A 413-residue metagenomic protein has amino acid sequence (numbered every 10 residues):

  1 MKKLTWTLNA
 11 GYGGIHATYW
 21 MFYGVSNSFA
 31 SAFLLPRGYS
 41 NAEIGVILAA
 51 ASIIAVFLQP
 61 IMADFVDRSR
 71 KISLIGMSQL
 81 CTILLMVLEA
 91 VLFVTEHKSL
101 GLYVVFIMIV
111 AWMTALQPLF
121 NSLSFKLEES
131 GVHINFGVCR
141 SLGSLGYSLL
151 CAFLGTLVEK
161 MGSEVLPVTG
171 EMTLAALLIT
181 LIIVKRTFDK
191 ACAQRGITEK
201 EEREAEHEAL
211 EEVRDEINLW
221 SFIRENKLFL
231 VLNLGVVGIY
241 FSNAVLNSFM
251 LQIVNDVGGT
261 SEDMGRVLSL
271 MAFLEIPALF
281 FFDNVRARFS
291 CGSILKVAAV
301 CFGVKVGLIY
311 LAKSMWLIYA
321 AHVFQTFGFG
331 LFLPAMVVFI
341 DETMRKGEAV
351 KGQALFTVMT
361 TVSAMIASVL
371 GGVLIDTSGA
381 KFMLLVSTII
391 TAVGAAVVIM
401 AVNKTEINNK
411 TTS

Functional and structural regions predicted by a protein language model:
M1-W6, K185-N233: Juxtamembrane intracellular "pre-TM" segments in multi-pass secondary transporters
K2-S52, L228-G265: Helix-loop boundary and gating motifs at the non-cytosolic
A17, S99-Q117, V237, L317-L331: Hydrophobic core of transmembrane alpha-helices in multi-pass small-molecule transporters, especially MFS/SLC-type
N41-A42, S130-L142, S261, M344-F356: Loop-to-transmembrane helix entry/capping segments in MFS-fold secondary transporters and related SLC/MFSD carriers
F57-K71, V158-E159, A278-S290, I375-D376: Helix-to-loop junctions at the C-terminal end of transmembrane segments in multipass secondary transporters
I75-A90, S293-L308, T388: Structural signature of the two symmetry-related core transmembrane helices
T114-E129, L331-M344: Intracellular juxtamembrane helix-capping segments at the cytosolic ends of symmetry-related transmembrane helices
V350-T377: A late C-terminal transmembrane helix in Major Facilitator Superfamily
